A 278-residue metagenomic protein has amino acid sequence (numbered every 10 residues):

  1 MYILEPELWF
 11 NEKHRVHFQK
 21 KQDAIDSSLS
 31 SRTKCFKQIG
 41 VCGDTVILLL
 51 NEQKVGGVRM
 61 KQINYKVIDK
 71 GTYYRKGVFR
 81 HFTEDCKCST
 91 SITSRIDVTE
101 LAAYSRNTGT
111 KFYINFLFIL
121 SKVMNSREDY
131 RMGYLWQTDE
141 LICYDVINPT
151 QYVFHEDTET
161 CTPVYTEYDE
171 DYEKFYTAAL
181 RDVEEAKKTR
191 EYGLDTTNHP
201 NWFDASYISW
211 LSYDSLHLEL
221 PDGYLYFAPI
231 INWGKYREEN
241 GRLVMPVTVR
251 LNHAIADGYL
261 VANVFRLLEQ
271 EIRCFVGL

Functional and structural regions predicted by a protein language model:
I39, V46-R59: Short, Lys/Arg-enriched N-terminal segments with co-localized hydrophobic residues within the first ~10-30 amino acids
M60-D85, D145-F154, L218: Short amphipathic alpha-helices and their capping loops
K61-Y65, T83-N115, G133-I147, W202-A205 (+2 more regions): Gly/Ser/Thr-rich phosphate-binding loops and adjoining beta-strand/alpha-helix segments that form adenosine-phosphate
T90-S94, L101-T108, E159-E173, A256: Acyl-group handling in specialized metabolite and lipid biosynthesis
L101-S126, M245-V264: Acyl activation and transfer enzymes in specialized metabolism, enriched for ANL adenylate-forming modules
H155-Y213: Helical lid/core segments from catalytic subdomains that handle acyl or acyl-like groups
T197-W210, P229-R266: Histidine-centered acyl-transfer/condensation active-site motif and its immediate structural neighborhood
